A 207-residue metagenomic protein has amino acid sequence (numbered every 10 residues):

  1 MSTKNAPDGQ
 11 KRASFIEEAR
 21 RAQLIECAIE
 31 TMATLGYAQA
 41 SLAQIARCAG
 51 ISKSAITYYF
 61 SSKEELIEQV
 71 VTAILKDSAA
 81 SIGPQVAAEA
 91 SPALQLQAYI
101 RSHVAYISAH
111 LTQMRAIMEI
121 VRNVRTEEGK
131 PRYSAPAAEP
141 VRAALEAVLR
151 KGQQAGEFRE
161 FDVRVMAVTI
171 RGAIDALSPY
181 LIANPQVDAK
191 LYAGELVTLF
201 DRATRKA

Functional and structural regions predicted by a protein language model:
M1-D8, A98, S102-A105, A109 (+3 more regions): C-terminal peripheral helix-coil segments that are non-catalytic and often amphipathic
S14, E18, A22, E26 (+13 more regions): Generic detection of well-ordered alpha-helical segments
Q23, C27, T31-E65, Q69: Helix-turn-helix
C27-T34, D77, S81-A88, A173-Y180: Solvent-exposed, amphipathic alpha-helical segments
T34-A38, E89, H110, A155: Short coil/turn segments at alpha/beta junctions that flank glycine-rich nucleotide-binding fingerprints
F60, E119-T126: Short helix-capping/turn signature of helix-turn-helix
Q69, G83-Q113, M166-I170, A193: Hydrophobic alpha-helical connector segments
K76-P84, A109-T112, E127-A155, R164-V168 (+1 more regions): Amphipathic alpha-helical packing segments from all-alpha helical-bundle domains
